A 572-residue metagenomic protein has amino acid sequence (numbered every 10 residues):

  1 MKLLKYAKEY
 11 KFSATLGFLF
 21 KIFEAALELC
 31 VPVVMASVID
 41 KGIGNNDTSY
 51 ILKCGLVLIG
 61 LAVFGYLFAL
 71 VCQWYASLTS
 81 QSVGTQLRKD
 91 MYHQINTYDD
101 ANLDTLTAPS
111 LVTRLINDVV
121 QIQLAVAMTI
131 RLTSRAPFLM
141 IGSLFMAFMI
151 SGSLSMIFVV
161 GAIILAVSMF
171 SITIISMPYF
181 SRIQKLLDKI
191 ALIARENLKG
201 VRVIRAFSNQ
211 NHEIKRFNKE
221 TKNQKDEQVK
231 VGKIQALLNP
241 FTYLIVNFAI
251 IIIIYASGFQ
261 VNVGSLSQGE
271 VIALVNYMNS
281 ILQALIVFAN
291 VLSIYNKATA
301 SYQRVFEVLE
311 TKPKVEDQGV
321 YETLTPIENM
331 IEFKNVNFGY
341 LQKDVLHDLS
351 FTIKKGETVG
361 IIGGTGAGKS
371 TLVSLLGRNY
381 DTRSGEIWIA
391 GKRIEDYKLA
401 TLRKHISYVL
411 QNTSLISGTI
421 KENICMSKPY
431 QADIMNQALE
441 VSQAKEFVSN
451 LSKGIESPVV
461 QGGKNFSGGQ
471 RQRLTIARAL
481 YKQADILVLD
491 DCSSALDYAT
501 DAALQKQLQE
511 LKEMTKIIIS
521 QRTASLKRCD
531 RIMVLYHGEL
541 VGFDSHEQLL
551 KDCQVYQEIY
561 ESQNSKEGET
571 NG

Functional and structural regions predicted by a protein language model:
K8, A14-V71, Y75, F148-S153 (+1 more regions): Transmembrane helix-loop-helix hairpins at lipid-water interfaces of multipass membrane proteins, especially the type-1
E9-K11, Y75-A76, T97-A101, N117-V126 (+10 more regions): An intracellular "coupling" helix at the cytosolic face of ABC transporter transmembrane type-1 domains
L19, F23, L27-V31, L56 (+5 more regions): Hydrophobic alpha-helical transmembrane segments of ABC transporter permease domains
L19-F20, L27-D40, L61-A108, V112 (+11 more regions): Juxtamembrane helix-loop junctions of ABC transporter transmembrane domains
D47-I51, G60, M146-G161, V167 (+3 more regions): Helix-loop-helix
P313-P326: Pre-NBD coupling/linker segments of ABC/ABC-like ATPases
L324-G572: ABC-type nucleotide-binding domain
